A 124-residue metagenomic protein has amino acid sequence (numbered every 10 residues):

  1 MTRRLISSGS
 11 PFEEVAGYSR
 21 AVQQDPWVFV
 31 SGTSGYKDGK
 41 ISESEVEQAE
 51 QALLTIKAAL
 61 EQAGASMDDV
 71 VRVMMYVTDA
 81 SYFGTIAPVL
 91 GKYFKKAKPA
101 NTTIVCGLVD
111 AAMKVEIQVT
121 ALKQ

Functional and structural regions predicted by a protein language model:
T2-Q124: Short, polar/acidic, helix-capping and beta-turn segments at strand->helix junctions that line the mouths
